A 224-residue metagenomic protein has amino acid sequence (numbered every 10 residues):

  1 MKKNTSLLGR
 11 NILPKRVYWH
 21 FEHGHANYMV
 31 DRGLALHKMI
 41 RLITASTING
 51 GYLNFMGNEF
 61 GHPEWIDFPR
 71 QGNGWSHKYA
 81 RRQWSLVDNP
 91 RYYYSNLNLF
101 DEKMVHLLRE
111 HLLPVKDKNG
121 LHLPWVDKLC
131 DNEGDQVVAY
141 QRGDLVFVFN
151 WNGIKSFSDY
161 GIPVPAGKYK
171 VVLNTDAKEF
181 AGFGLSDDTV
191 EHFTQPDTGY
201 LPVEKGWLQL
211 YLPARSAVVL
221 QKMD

Functional and structural regions predicted by a protein language model:
M1-T44: Noncatalytic carbohydrate-binding groove/subsite architecture in carbohydrate-active enzymes
M29-K38, I43-N54, N58-D224: Carbohydrate-interacting/catalytic domains
